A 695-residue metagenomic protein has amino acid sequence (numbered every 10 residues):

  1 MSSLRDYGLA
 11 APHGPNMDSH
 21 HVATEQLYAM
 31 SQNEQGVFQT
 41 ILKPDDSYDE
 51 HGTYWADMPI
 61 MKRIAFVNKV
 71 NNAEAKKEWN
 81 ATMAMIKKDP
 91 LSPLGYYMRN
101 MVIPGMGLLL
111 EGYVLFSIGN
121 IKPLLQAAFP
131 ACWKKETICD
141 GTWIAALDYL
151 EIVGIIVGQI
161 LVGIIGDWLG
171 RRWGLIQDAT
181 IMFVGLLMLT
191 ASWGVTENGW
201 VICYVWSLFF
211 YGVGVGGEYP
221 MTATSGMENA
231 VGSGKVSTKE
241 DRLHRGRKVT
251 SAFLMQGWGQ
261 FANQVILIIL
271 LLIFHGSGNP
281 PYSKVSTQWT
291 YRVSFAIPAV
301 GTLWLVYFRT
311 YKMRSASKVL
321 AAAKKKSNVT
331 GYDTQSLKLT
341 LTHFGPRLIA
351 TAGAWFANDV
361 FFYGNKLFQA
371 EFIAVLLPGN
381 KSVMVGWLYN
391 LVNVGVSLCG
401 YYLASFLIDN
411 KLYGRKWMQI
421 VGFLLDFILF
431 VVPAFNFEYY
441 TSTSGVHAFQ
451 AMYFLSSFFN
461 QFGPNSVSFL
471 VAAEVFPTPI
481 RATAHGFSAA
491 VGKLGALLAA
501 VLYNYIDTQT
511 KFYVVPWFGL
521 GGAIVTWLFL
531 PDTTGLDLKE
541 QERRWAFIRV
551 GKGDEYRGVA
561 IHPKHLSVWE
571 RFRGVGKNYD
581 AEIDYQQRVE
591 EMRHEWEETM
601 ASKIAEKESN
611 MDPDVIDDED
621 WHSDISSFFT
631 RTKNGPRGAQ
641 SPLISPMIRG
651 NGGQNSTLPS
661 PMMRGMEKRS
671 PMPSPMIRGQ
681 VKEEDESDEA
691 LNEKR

Functional and structural regions predicted by a protein language model:
S2-P673, I677-R695: Alpha-helical transmembrane bundle of multi-pass membrane proteins
